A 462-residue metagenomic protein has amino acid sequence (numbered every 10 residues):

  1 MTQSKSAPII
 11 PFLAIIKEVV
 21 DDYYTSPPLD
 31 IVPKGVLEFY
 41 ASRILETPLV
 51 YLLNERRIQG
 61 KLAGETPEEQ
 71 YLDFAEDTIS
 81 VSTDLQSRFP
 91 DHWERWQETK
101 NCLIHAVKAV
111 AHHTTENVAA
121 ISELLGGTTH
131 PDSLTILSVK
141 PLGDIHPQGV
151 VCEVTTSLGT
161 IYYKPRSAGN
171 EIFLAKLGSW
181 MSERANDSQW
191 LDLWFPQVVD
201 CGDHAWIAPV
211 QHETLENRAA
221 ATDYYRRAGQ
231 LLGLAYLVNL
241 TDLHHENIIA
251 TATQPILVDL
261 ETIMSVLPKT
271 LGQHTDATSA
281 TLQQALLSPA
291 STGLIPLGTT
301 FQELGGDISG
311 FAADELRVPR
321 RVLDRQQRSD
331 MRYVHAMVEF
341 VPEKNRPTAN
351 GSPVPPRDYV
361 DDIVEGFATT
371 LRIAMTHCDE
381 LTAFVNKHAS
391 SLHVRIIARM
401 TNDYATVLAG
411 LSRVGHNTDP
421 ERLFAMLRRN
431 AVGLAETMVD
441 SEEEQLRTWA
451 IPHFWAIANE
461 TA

Functional and structural regions predicted by a protein language model:
T2-T47, R57, K61, E65-P67 (+3 more regions): C-terminal catalytic region of ATP-dependent kinase domains
D30, K34-L240, Q254: Conserved ATP-binding subdomain of kinase catalytic cores across diverse folds
E246-I248: Hydrophobic residue at the +6 position relative to the catalytic HRD Asp in the kinase catalytic loop
A250-A252: Activation-loop N-terminal segment of eukaryotic-like protein kinases
